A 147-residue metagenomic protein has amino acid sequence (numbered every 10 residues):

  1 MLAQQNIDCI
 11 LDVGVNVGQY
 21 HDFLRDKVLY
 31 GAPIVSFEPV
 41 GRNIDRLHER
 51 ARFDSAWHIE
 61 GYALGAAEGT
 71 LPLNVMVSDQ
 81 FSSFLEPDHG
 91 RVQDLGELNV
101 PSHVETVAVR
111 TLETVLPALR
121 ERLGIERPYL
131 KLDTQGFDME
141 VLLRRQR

Functional and structural regions predicted by a protein language model:
M1-R147: Phosphate/nucleotide-binding beta-alpha loop and adjacent structural elements of enzyme active sites
